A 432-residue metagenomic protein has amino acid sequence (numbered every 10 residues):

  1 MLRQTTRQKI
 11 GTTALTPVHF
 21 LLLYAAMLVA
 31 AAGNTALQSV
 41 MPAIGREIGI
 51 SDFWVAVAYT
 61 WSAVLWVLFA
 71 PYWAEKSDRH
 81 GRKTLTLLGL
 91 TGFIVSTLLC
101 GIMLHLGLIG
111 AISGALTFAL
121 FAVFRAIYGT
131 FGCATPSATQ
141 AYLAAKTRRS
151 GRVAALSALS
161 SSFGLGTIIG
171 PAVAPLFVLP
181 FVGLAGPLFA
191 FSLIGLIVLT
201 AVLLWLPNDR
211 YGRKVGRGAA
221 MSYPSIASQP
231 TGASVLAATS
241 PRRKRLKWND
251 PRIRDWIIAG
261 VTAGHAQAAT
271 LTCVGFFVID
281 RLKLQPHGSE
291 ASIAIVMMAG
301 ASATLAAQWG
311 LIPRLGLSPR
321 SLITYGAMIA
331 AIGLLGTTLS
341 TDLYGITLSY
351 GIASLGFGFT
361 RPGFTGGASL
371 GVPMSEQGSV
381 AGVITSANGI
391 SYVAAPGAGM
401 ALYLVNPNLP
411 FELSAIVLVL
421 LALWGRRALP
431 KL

Functional and structural regions predicted by a protein language model:
L2-P17, N208-I258: Juxtamembrane intracellular "pre-TM" segments in multi-pass secondary transporters
T13-A63, R254-A259, A263-K283: Helix-loop boundary and gating motifs at the non-cytosolic
L28, G110-A134, G345-F359: Hydrophobic core of transmembrane alpha-helices in multi-pass small-molecule transporters, especially MFS/SLC-type
V64-L68, S292-L315: Transmembrane alpha-helices of Major Facilitator/SLC transporters
F69-R82, A306-P319, Y403: Helix-to-loop junctions at the C-terminal end of transmembrane segments in multipass secondary transporters
T91-G114, I329-T341: C-terminal ends and interior cores of transmembrane alpha-helices in multi-pass membrane transporters/permeases
F124-F163: Cytoplasmic helix-loop-helix junction between adjacent transmembrane helices in 12-TM secondary transporters
P319-F364: C-terminal transmembrane helical hairpin of 12-TM major facilitator-type secondary transporters
